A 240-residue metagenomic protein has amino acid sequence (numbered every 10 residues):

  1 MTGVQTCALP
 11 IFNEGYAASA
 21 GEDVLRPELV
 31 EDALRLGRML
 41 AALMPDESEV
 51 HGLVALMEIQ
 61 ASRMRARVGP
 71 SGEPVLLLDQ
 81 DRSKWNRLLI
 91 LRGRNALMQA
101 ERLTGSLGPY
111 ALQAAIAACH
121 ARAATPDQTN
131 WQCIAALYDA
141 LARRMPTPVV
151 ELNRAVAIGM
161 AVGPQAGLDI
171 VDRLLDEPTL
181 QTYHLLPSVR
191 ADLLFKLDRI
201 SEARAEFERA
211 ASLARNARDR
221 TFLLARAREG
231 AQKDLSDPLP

Functional and structural regions predicted by a protein language model:
Q5-D139: Amphipathic helix-loop-helix modules that constitute alpha-helical solenoid scaffolds
A42-L43, R102-L103, A140-R144, L175-L180 (+1 more regions): Solenoid-like repeat scaffolds
P45, G52, L88, P109 (+5 more regions): Residue signature of alpha-solenoid helical repeat architecture, marking inter-repeat boundaries and helix-start
L53, M57-Q60, Q113, A117 (+4 more regions): "A position-specific structural signal for the A-helix of alpha-solenoid helical repeats
A61, T125-Q128, A161-V162, L197 (+1 more regions): Structural motif corresponding to the intra-repeat A-B loop/turn of tetratricopeptide repeats
V75-R87, V171-D172, T179-S188, F195: Divalent-cation-assisted or electrostatically stabilized phosphate/pyrophosphate-binding catalytic cores
